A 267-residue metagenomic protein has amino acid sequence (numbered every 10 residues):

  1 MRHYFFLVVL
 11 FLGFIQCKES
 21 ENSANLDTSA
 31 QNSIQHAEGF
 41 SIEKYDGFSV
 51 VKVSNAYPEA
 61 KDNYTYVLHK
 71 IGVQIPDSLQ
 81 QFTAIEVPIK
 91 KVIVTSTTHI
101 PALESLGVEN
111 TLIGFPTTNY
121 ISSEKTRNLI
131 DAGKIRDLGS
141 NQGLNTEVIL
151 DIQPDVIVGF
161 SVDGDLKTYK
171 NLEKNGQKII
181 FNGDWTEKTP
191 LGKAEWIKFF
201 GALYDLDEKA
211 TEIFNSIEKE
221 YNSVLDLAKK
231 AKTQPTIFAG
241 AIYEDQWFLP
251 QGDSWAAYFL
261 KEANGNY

Functional and structural regions predicted by a protein language model:
M1-A24: Bacterial Sec-dependent N-terminal signal peptides
C17-I100, K209-I237: Bacterial Sec-exported substrate-binding components of ABC uptake systems
Y57-L150, V156-S161: A short, structured surface patch at a secondary-structure boundary
I93-V94, T111-F115, V156-F160, I179-N182 (+3 more regions): Structural recognition of the beta-strand scaffold that forms the well-ordered cores of secreted hydrolase catalytic
L103-G107, Y169-N171, P250-D253: Short, solvent-exposed loop/turn and secondary-structure capping segments
K134, D155-V158, D165-Q246: Extracytoplasmic substrate-binding proteins
F248-Y267: Alpha-helical, coiled-coil/dimerization segments enriched in small aliphatic residues
